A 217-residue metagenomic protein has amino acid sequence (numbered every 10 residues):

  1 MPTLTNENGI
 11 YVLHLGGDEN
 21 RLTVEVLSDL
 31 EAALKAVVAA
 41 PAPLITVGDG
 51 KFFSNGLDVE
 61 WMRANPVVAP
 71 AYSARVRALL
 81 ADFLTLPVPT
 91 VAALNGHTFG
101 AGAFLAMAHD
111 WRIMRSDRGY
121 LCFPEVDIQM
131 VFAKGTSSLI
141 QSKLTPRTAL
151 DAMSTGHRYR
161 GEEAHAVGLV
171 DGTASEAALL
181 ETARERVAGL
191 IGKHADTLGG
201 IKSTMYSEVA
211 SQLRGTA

Functional and structural regions predicted by a protein language model:
M1-D18, A152-G192, G200-A217: Amphipathic alpha-helical segments at domain termini/boundaries
M1-V47, A81: Conserved CoA-thioester-binding segment of acyl-CoA-metabolizing enzymes
T46, L105-M107, A164, A183: Hydrophobic/aromatic residues within transmembrane alpha-helices of multi-pass small-molecule transporters
G48-L79: Glycine- (often His-adjacent) and acidic-residue-rich active-site loop that binds/positions the CoA thioester
K51-S54, F99-G100, E208: Short, active-site-adjacent cap segments at secondary-structure transitions
L80-I128: Glycine-rich beta-to-alpha active-site loop
D82, L105, L139-I140, E163: Hydrophobic/aromatic ligand-binding patch that stacks against planar heteroaromatic rings of cofactors or nucleotides
S137-R147: Hydrophobic, secondary-structure "cap" segments at the distal end of domains
